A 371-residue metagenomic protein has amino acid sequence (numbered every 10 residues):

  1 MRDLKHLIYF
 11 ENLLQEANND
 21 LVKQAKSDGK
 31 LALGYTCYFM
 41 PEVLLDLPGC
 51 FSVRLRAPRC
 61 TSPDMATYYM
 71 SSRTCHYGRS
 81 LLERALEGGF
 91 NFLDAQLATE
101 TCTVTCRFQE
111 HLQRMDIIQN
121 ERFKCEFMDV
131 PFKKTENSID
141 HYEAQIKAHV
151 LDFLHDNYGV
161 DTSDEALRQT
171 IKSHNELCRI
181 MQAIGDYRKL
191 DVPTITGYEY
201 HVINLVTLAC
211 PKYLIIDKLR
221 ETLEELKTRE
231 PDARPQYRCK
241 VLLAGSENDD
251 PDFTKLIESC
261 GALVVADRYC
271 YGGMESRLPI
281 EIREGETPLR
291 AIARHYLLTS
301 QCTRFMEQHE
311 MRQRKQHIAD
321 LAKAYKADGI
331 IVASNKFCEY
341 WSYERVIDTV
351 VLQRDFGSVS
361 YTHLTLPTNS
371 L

Functional and structural regions predicted by a protein language model:
M1-L31, E143, K147, L151-P279 (+1 more regions): A charged, amphipathic alpha-helical module
S27-V53: TRNA-binding/sensing appendages of the translation machinery
G34-Y35, P63-M65, R79: Metallocofactor- and cofactor-centric catalytic cores in central/energy metabolism, strongly enriched
L47-R56, G245-E310, R314-I318: Redox- and metal-dependent alpha/beta enzyme cores, enriched for Fe-S-associated oxidoreductases and cofactor-handling
S71-L86, E310-H317: Glycine-rich, highly charged phosphate/nucleotide-binding loops
F90, A95-A183: Internal, well-ordered alpha/beta segment that forms a basic, Gly-enriched binding/recognition surface
H309-K326, E344-I347: A short, acidic, amphipathic alpha-helical segment used as a generic capping/interface helix at domain edges
T362-T368: Conserved small/polar residues in nucleotide/adenosyl-binding loops
